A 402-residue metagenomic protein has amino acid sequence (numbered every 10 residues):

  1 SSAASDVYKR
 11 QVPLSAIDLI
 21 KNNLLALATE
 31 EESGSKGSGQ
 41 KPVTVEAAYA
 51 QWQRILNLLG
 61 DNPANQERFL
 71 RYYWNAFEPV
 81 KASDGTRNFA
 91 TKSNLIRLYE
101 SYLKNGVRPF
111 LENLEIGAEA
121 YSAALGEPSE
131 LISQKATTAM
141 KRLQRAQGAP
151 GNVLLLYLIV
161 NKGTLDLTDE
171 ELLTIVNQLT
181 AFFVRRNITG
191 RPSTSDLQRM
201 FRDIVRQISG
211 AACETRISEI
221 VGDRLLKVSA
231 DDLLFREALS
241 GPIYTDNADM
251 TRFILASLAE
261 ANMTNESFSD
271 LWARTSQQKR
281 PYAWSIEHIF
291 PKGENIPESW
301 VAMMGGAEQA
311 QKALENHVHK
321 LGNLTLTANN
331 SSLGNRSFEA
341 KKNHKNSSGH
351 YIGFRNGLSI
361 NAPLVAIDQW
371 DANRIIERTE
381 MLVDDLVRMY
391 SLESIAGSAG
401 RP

Functional and structural regions predicted by a protein language model:
S2-V7: Short, small-residue-biased leader/transition segments that mark boundaries at the very start of proteins
S15-D18, N330: Glycine-rich, histidine-containing beta strand-loop boundary motifs that form or position
I17-I20, A26-A261, M389: A cross-family structural signal marking well-folded subdomains
D18, N23-L24, T29, Q147 (+4 more regions): Solvent-exposed, flexible loop/coil residues
N22, L27-A50, G305-S332: Charge-dense polyanion-binding interfaces
D166-I188, D231, N343-P402: C-terminal, well-folded lobe of enzymatic/effector domains
E214-L364: Betabetaalpha-Me/HNH-type nuclease active-site subdomain
